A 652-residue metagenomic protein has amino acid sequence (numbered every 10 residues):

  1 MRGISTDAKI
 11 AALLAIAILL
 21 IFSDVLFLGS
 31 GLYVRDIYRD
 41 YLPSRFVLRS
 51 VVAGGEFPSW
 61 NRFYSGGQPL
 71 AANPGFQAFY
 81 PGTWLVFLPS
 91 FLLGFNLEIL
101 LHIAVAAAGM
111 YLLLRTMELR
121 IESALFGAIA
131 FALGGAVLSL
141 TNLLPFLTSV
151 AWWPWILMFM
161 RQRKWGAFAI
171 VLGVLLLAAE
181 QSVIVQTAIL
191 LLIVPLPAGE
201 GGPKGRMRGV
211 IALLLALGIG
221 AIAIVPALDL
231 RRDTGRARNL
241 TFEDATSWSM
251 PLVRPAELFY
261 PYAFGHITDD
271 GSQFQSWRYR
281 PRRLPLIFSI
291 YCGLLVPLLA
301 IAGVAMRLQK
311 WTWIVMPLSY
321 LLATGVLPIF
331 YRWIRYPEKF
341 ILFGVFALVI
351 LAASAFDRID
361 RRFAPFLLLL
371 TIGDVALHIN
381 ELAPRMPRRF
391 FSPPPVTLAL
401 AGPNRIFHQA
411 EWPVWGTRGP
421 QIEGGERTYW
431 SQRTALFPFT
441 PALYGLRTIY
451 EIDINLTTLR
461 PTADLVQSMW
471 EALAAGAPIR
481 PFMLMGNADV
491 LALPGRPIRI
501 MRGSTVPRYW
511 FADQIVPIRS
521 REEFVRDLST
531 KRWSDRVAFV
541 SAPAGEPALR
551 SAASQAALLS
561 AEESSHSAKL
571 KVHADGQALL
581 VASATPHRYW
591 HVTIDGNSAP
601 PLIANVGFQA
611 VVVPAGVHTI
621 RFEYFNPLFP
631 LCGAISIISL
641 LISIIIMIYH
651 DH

Functional and structural regions predicted by a protein language model:
G3-G199, G205-K571, Q577-T585: Conserved luminal/periplasmic juxtamembrane motif of membrane-embedded glycan-processing enzymes
V304-Q309, S643-H652: Juxtamembrane interface at the cytosolic side of transmembrane helices
I329-R332, L559-L640: Membrane-proximal, cysteine-centered motifs at transmembrane boundaries in secretory-pathway and membrane proteins
P395, L640-L641: Short secondary-structure subsegments characteristic of cysteine-rich extracellular domains
